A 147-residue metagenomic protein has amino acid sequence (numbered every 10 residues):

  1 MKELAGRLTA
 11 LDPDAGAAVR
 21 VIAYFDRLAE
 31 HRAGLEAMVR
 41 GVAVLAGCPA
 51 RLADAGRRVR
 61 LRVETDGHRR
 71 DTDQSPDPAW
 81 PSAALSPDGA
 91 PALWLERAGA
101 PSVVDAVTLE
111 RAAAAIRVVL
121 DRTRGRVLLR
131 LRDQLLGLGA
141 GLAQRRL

Functional and structural regions predicted by a protein language model:
M1-L147: Hydrophobic, helix-rich cores of sensory/ligand-binding and other regulatory modules that couple small-molecule
